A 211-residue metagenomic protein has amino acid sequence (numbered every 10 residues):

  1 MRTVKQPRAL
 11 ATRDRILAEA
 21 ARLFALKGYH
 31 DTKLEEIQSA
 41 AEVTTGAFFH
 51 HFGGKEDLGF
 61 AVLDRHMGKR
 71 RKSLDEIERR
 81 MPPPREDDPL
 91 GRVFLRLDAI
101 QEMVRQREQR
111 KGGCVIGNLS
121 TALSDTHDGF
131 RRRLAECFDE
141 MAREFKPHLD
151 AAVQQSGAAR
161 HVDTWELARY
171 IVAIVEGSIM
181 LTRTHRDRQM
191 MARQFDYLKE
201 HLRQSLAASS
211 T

Functional and structural regions predicted by a protein language model:
M1-A11, V153, A208-T211: N-terminal intrinsically disordered/low-complexity leader segments
A11, R15, E19-A61: Helix-turn-helix
L17, R71, F94, A142-D150 (+3 more regions): An amphipathic alpha-helix signature
A61, D75-G112, T164, A168-I171: Hydrophobic alpha-helical connector segments
D64-R71: Short, basic, alpha-helical segments at the C-terminal edge of helix-turn-helix-like DNA-binding modules
R92, R107-R132: Amphipathic alpha-helical segments used for helix-helix packing
M103, R107, T121, I171-Q189 (+1 more regions): Amphipathic C-terminal alpha-helical segment
T126-R132, D139-L167, Q204-T211: Hydrophobic alpha-helical bundle segments that form small-molecule/ligand-binding pockets
